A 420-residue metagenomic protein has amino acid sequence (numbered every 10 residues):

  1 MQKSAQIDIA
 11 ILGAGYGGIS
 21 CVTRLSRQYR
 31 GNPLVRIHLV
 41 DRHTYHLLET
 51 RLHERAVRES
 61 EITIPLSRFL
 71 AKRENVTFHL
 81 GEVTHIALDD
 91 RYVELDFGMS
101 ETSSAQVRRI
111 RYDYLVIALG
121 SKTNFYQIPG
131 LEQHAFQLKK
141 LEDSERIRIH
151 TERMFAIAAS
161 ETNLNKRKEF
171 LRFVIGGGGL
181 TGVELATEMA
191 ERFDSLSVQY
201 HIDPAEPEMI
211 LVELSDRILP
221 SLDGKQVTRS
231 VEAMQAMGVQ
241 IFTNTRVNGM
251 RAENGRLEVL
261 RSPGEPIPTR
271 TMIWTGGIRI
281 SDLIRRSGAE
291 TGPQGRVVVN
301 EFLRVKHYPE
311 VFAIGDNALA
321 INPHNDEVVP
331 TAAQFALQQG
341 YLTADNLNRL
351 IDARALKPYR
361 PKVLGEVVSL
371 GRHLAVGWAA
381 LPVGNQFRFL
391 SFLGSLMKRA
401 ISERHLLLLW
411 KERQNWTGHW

Functional and structural regions predicted by a protein language model:
Q2-L80, H85, F173, V183-L222 (+1 more regions): Beta1-alpha1 glycine-rich phosphate/pyrophosphate-binding loop at the start of Rossmann-like nucleotide-binding domains
Q2-Q6, V76-R172, I273: FAD-binding core/adjacent interface of flavoenzyme oxidoreductases
L12-G13, I117, G176-G177: Conserved N-terminal Rossmann-fold NAD(P)-binding element of oxidoreductases
F78-L95, E191-E301: A Rossmann-like FAD-binding core segment of flavoenzymes
Q133-N163, E265-L337: FAD-site-proximal beta/loop scaffold in flavoenzymes
E191-D194, Q334-P361: Internal hydrophobic alpha-helix adjacent to the cofactor/substrate pocket in enzyme cavities
R372-W420: C-terminal auxiliary extensions adjacent to catalytic cores
